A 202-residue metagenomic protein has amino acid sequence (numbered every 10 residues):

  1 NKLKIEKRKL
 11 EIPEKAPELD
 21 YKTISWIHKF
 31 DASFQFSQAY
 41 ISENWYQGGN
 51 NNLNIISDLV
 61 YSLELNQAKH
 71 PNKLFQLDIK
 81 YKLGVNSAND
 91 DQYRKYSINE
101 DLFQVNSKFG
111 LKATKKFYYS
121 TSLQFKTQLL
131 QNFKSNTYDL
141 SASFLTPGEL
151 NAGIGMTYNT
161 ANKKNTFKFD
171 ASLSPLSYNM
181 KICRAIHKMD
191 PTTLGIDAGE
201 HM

Functional and structural regions predicted by a protein language model:
N1-I24: N-terminal periplasmic/intermembrane-space "pro-region" immediately following the signal or transit peptide
D20-I41, P71-Y81: Transmembrane beta-strand segments of Gram-negative outer membrane beta-barrel proteins
H28-F34, F75-I79, Y119-L123, L150-A152 (+1 more regions): Transmembrane beta-strands of outer-membrane beta-barrel proteins
F30, F34, S57-L65, V105-L111 (+3 more regions): Residues on the lipid-exposed face of transmembrane beta-strands in outer-membrane beta-barrel proteins
F34-Y40, Y81-S87, F125-Q131, T160 (+1 more regions): Transmembrane beta-strands of outer-membrane beta-barrel pores
Q35-D58, A88-Y96: Surface-exposed strand-loop-strand hairpins of Gram-negative outer-membrane beta-barrel proteins
N51-S57, S97-F103, T146-A152, E200-M202: Residues that define the transmembrane beta-barrel architecture of outer-membrane proteins
E64-H70, G110-K116, A161-T166, Y178: Outer-membrane beta-barrel channels and translocator barrels
